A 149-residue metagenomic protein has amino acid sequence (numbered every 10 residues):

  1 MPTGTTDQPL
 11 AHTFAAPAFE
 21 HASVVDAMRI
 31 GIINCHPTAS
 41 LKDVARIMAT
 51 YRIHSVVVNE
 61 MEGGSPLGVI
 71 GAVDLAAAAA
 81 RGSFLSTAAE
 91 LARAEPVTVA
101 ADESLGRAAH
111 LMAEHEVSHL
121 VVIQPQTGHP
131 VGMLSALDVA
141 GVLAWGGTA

Functional and structural regions predicted by a protein language model:
M1-A149: Tandem CBS (Cystathionine beta-synthase) repeat/Bateman regulatory domains
